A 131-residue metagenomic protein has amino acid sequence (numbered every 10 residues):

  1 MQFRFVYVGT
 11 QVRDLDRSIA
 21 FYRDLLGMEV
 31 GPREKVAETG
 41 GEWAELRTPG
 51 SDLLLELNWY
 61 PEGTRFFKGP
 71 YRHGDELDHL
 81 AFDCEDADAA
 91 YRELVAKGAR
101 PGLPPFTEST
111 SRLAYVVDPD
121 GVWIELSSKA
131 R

Functional and structural regions predicted by a protein language model:
M1, G31, E42-E45, F82 (+1 more regions): Vicinal oxygen chelate
M1-R17, L77-F82, S127-R131: N-terminal beta-strand motif that seeds the catalytic metal site of vicinal oxygen chelate
G9-L54, A96: Core segments of cupin and vicinal oxygen chelate
F21, D88-E93: Short amphipathic alpha-helices within nucleic acid-binding modules
P32, F66-P70: Short, P/G- and charge-enriched loop/turn segments at secondary-structure junctions
G50-L54, E62-T64, A87-D88: Short, charged/polar surface micro-motifs in flexible loops or helix N-caps
W59-T64, S128-R131: Acetyl-CoA-dependent GNAT
Y71-D75: Short glycine/proline- and charge-enriched loop/turn segments that cap or connect secondary-structure elements
